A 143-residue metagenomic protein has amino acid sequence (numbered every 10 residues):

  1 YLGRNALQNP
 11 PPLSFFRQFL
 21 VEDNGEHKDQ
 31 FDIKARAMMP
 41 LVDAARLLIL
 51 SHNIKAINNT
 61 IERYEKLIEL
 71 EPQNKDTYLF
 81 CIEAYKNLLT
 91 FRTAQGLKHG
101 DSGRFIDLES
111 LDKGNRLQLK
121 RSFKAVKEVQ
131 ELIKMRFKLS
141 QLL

Functional and structural regions predicted by a protein language model:
Y1-L143: Conserved nucleotidyltransferase catalytic core and NTase-mimicking acidic/glycine-rich helix/loop elements in nucleic
